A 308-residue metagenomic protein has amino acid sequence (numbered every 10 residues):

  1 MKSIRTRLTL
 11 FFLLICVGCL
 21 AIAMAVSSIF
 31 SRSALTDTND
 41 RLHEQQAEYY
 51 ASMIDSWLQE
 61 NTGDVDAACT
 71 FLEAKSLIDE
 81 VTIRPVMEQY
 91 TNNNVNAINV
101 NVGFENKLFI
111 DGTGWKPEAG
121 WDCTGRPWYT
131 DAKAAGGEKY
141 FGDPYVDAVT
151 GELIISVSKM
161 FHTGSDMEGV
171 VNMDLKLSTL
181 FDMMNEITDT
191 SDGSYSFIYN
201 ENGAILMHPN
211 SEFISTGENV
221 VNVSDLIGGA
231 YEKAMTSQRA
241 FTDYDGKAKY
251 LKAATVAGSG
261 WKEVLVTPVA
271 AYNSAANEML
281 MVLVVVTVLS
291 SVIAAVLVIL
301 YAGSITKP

Functional and structural regions predicted by a protein language model:
K2-S33, D37, V284-I293, L297: Extreme N-terminal signal-anchor transmembrane helix of membrane signaling/transducer proteins, especially in bacteria
T9-L10, S27-W57, D79, Y272 (+5 more regions): Juxtamembrane interface helices immediately C-terminal to a transmembrane segment
F12-V17, K262-V264, V269-P308: Cytoplasm-proximal transmembrane signaling helix
R41-E48, M53-E138: Extracytoplasmic/periplasmic sensory segments of membrane signal-transduction proteins
E80-N93, V170, D174-I214: Solvent-exposed, extracytoplasmic
N92-N96, I110-I187, F241-D243: Extracytoplasmic/periplasmic ligand-binding sensor regions of membrane-associated signaling proteins
I110-G120, L206-D225: GAF sensory domains
E212, E218-M281: Extracellular/periplasmic juxtamembrane segments that couple receptor/chemosensory ectodomains to their
